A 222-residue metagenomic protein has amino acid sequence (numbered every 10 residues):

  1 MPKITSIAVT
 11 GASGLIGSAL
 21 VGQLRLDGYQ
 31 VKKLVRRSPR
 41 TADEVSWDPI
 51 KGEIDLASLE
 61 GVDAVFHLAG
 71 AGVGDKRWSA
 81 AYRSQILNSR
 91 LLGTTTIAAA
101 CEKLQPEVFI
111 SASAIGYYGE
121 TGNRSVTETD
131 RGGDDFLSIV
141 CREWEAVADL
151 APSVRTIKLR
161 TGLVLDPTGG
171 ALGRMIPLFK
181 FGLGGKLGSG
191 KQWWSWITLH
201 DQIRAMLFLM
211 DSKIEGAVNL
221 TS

Functional and structural regions predicted by a protein language model:
T5-D27: N-terminal Rossmann NAD(P)H-binding glycine-rich loop of SDR-like oxidoreductase domains
P39, D43-G93: NAD(P)H-binding glycine-rich loop region in Rossmannoid oxidoreductase-like domains and their noncatalytic homologs
Q85-G93, D135-I139, E143, I197: Glycine-rich NAD(P)-binding loop of the Rossmann-fold in SDR/ketoreductase-type enzymes
T94-D135: Conserved Rossmann-fold NAD(P)-dependent oxidoreductase catalytic core, especially the SDR/UDP-sugar
S113, A146-P167: Conserved beta-loop-beta element that borders a ligand/cofactor-binding pocket
G132-D135, T161-G169, S189-I197: Glycine-rich "substrate-gating" loop/helix at the edge of Rossmann-like oxidoreductase active sites
I176-G184, Q192-T221: Alpha-helical substrate-binding/gating segment
